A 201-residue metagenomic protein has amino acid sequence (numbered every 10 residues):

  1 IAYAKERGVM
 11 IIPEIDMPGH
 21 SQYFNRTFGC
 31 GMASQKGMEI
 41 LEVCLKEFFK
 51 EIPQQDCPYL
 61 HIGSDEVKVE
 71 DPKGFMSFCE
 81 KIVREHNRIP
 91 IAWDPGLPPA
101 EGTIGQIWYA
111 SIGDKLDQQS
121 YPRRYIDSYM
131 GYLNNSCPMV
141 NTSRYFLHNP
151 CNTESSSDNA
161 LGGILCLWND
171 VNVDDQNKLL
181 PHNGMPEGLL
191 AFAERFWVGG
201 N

Functional and structural regions predicted by a protein language model:
I1-H86, P90: Substrate-binding cleft of carbohydrate-active enzyme catalytic domains
A2-A4, M17, S21, P90-A92 (+3 more regions): Small-side-chain structural scaffolding
Y3, Q54, R84, L97 (+2 more regions): A generic structural signal for short, solvent-exposed coil/turn residues that cap or connect secondary-structure
G8-I12, C57-H61, I89-I91, G102-Q106 (+2 more regions): Structural preference for beta-strand elements that scaffold enzyme active sites
I15-S21, E66-K68, G96-P98, Y109-S111 (+2 more regions): Active-site-proximal loop/turn and secondary-structure-junction residues that shape catalytic pockets, frequently
F48-E51, C79, D94, D114-K115 (+1 more regions): Generic recognition of flexible, low-complexity loop/linker segments
E80-I89, D94-A100, A110-S111, S120: C-terminal intrinsically disordered extensions
A100-T103, Y109-N201: Flexible, acidic glycine-rich loops studded with aromatic residues
